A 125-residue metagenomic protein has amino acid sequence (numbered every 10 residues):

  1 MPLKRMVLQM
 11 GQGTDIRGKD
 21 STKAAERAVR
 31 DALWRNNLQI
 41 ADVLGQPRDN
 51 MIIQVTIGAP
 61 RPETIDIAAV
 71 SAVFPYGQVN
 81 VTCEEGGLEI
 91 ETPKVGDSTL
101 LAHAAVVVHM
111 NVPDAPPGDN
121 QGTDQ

Functional and structural regions predicted by a protein language model:
P2-G45, G58-I65, A105-Q125: Conserved mixed alpha/beta catalytic, RNA-binding, or beta-rich assembly cores of soluble enzyme, regulatory
P47-M51: Short, charge-patterned binding micro-sites
I52-P93: Mid-chain, well-packed structural core segment of small domains
Y76-Q125: C-terminal edge-of-domain segments
